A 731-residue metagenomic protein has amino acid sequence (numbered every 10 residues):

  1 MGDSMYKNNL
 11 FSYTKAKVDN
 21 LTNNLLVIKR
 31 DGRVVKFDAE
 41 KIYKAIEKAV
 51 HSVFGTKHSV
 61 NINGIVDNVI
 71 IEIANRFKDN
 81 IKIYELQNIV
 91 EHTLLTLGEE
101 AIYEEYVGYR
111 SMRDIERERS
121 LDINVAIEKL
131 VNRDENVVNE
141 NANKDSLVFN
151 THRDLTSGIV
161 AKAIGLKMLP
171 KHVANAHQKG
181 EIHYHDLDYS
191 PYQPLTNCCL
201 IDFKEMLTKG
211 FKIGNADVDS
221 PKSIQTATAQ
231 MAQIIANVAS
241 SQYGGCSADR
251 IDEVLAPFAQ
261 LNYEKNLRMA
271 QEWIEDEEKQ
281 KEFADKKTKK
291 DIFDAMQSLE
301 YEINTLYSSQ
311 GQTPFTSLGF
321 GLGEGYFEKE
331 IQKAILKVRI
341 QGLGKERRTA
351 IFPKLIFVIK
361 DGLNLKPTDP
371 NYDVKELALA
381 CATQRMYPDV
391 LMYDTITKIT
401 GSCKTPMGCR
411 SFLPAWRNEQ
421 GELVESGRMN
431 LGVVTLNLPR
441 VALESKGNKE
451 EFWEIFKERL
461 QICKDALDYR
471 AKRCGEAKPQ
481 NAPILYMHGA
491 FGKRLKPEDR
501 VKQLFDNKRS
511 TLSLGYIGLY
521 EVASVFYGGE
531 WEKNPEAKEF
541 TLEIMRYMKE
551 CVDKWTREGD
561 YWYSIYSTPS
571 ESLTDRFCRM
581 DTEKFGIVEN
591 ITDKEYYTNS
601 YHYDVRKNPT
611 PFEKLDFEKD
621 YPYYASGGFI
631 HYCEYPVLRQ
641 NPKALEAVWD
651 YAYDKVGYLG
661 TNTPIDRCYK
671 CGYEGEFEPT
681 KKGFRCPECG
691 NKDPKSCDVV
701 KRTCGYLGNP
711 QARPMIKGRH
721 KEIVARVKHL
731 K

Functional and structural regions predicted by a protein language model:
G2-R133, H720-R726: Charged, amphipathic alpha-helical regulatory modules used for macromolecular assembly or allosteric control
K36-F37, V60, R509-S513, D698: Short, conserved micro-motifs enriched in small and acidic residues
E47, I70, K464, D468 (+1 more regions): Amphipathic, well-packed alpha-helical segments that form the structural scaffold of globular domains
M112-K508, G529-E530, N534-K695, V699: Conserved catalytic cores of very large enzyme subunits
E253, L512-V525, R546, R702: Contiguous, well-ordered alpha-helical segments that form the cores/surfaces of helical PPI scaffolds
G690-K731: Long insertion/accessory domains within large nucleic-acid-processing enzymes
